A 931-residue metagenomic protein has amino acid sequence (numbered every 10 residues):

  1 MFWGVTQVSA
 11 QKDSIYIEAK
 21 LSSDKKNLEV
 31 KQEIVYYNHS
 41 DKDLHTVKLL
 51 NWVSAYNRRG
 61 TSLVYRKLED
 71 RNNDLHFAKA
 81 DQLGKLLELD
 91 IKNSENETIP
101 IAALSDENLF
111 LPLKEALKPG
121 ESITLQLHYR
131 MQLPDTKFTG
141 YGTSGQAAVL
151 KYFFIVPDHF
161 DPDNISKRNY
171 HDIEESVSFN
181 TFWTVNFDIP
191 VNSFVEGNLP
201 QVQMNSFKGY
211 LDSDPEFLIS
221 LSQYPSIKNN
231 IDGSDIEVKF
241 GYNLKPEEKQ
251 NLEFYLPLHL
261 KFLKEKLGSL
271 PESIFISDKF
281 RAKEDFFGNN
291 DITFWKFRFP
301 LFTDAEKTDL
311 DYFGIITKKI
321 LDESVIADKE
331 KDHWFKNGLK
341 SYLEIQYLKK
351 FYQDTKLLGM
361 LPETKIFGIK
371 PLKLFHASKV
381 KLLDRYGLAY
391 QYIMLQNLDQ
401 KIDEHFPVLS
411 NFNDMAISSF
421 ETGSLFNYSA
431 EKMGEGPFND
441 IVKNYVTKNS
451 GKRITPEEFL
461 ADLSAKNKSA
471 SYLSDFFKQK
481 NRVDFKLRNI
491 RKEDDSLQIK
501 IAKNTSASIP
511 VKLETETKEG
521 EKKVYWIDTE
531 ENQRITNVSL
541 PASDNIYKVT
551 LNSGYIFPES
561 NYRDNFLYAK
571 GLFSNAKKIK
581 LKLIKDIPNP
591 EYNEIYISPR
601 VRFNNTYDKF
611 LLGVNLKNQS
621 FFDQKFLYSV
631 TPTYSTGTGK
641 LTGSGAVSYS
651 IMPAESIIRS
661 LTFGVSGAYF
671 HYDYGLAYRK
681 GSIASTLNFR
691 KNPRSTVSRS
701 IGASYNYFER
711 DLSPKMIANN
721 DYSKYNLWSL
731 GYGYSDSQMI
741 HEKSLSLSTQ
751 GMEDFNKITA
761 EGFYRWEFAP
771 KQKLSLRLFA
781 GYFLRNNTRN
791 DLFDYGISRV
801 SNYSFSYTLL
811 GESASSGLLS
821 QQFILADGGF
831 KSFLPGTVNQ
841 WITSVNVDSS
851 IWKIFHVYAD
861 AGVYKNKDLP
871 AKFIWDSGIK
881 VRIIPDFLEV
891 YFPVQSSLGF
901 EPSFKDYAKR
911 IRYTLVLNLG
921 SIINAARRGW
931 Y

Functional and structural regions predicted by a protein language model:
R71-L89, A102, E107, Q126-L218: Extended, low-hydrophobicity, Ser/Thr/Pro/Gly-biased non-transmembrane segments
V185, P225-Y347, E559: Juxtacatalytic substrate-recognition/specificity segment
E196, I274-F275, P437-F438, A465 (+2 more regions): Beta-strand-rich binding/interaction modules
P271, E404-K492: Amphipathic alpha-helical substructures
F335-S424: Acidic/His/Gly-enriched intrinsically disordered linker/tail segments that often contain short helix/coil "MoRF-like"
V511, E519, K523, I527-T529 (+5 more regions): Outer-membrane beta-barrel initiation region
S660-D673, T686, L712, Y725-S850: C-terminal outer-membrane beta-barrel translocator/porin domains of Gram-negative envelope proteins and their
V881, P885-F887, A908-Y931: Outer-membrane beta-barrel "beta-signal"
